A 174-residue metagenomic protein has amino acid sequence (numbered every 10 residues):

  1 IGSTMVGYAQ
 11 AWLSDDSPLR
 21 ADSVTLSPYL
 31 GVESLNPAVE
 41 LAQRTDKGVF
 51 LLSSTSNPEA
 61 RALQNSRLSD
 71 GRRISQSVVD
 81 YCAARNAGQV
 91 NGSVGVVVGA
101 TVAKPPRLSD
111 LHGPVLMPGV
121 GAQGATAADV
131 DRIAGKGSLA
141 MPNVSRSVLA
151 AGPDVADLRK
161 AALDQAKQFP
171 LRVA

Functional and structural regions predicted by a protein language model:
I1-G95: Conserved anion-binding
M5, G31, L35, G71 (+5 more regions): Generic structural signal for well-ordered, non-membrane alpha-helical segments in soluble metabolic enzymes
L13-S14, Q43-D46, L68-R73, P114-P118 (+2 more regions): Short, low-complexity, polar/charged sequence segments that are solvent-exposed and flexible
L26, P118, P153: Conserved short-loop catalytic and cofactor-binding motifs
E33-L35, P58-L63, K104-L108, G124-A125 (+1 more regions): Short acidic/glycine-rich loop or secondary-structure boundary segments that cap or lie
N36-V39, V79-A83, A128-D131, L163-P170: Predominant activation on well-ordered alpha-helical scaffold segments within soluble catalytic domains
V96-N143, S147-V148: A C-terminal functional module that forms or caps the active site or interfaces directly with catalytic machinery
V130-L139, A150-A174: C-terminal helical cap(s) of enzyme catalytic domains, especially alpha/beta-barrels
